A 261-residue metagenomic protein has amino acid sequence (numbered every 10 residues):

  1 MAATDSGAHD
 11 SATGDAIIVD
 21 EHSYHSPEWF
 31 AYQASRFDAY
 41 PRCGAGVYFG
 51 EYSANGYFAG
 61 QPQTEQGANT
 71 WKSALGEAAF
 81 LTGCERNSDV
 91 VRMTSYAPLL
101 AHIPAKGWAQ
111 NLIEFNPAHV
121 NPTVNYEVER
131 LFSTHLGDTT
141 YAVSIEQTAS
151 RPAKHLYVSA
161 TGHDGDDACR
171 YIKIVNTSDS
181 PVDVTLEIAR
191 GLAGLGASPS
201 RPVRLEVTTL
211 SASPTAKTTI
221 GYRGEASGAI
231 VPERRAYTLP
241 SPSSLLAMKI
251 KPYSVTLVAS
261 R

Functional and structural regions predicted by a protein language model:
M1-A2, H9-Q63, F80, R92: Glycoside hydrolase catalytic-domain groove-lining segments
S6-H9, A34-D38, F80-C84, L156-T161 (+2 more regions): Generic recognition of flexible, low-complexity loop/linker segments
G7-G14, Y40-C43, R86-S88, H163-D166 (+1 more regions): Extracellular/periplasmic catalytic domains that process cell-envelope and extracellular macromolecules
A8-A12, S26-F30, A54-A59, L100-A105 (+3 more regions): Flexible loop/turn segments at secondary-structure boundaries
V19, T94, E129, I172 (+1 more regions): Conserved, mostly hydrophobic/aromatic
G44-S159, D166-A168: Aromatic/acidic polysaccharide-binding cleft in carbohydrate-active enzymes
T148-A149, T177-R261: C-terminal beta-sandwich/jelly-roll accessory domains of carbohydrate-active enzymes
A168-T177: Short, well-ordered beta-strand segments enriched in hydrophobic/aromatic residues
